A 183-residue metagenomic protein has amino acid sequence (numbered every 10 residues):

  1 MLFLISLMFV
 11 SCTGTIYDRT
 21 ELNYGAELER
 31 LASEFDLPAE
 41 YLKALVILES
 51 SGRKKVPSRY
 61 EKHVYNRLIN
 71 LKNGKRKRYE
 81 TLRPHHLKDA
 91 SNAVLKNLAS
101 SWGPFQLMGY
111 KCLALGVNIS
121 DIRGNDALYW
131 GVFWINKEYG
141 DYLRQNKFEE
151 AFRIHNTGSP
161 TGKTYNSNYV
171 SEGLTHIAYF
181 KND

Functional and structural regions predicted by a protein language model:
M1-G14: Classical Sec-dependent N-terminal signal peptides that target proteins to the secretory pathway
C12-D183: Catalytic glycan-binding domains that act on GlcNAc-containing polysaccharides
